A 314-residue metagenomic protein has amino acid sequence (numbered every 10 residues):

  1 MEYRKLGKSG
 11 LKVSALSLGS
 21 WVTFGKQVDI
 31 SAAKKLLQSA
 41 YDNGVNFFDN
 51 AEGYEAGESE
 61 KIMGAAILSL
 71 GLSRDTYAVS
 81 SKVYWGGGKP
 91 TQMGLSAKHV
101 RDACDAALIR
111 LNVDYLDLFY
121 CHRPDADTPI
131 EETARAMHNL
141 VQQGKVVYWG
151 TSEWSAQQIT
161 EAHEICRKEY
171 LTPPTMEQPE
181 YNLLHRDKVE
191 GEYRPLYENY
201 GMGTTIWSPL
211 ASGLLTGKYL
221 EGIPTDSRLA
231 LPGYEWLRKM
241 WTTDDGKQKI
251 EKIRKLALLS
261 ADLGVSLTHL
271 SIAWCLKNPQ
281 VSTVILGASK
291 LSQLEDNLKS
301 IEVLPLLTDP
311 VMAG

Functional and structural regions predicted by a protein language model:
M1-Y77, D114, Q142: N-terminal binding-site loop/beta-alpha segment at the start of enzyme catalytic domains that lines or forms
L6, L18, A33, A40 (+13 more regions): Conserved, mostly hydrophobic/aromatic
S20-S31, G86-R101, H122-T128: Active-site mouth loops of central-metabolism enzymes
G25-D29, A51-E60, D125-P129, A156-Q157 (+1 more regions): Acidic-and-aromatic substrate-binding clefts and catalytic sites of carbohydrate-active enzymes
Q27-Y41, M93-L111, I159-E164: Short, acidic/polar
L70-L95: Structural motif corresponding to the early beta-alpha repeats
K89-Y120, T172, E180-D187: Active-site gating/metal-coordination segments in enzymes
I130-A313: Beta/alpha (TIM)-barrel catalytic core signal, keyed to glycine-rich beta->alpha loops juxtaposed to Asp/Glu that bind
